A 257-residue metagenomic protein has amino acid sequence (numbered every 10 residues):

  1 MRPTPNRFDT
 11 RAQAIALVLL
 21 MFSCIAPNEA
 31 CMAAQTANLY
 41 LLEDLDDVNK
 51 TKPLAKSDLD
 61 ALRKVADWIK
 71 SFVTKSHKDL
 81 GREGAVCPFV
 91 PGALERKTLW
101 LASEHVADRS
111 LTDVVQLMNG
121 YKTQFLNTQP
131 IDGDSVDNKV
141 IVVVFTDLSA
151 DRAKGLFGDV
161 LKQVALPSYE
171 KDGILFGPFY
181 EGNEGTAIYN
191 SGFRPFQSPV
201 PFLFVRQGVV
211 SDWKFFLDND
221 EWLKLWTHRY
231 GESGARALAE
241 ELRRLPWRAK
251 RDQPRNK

Functional and structural regions predicted by a protein language model:
P3-I15: Bacterial N-terminal signal peptides that target proteins for export
R7, C24-I25, E29: Compositionally biased regions
A16-C24: Bacterial N-terminal signal peptides
A30-A34: Boundary at the C-terminal end of the N-terminal hydrophobic targeting segment
T36-K257: Expand to "…catalyze enediolate/carbanion chemistry for C-C bond making/breaking, isomerization, decarboxylation
